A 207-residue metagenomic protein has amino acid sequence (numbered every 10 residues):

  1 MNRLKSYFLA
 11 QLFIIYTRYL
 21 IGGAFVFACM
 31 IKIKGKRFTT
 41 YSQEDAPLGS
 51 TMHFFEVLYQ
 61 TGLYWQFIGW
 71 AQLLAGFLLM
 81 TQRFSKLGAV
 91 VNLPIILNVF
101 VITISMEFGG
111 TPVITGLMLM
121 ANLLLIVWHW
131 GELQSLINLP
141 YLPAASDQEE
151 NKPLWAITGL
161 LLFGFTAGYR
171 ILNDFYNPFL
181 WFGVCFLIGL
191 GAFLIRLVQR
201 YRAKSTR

Functional and structural regions predicted by a protein language model:
M1-T39, S85-R207: Extended, low-polarity transmembrane helix blocks
L4, S42, T51, L74-A75 (+1 more regions): Generic preference for well-ordered secondary structure
A24, M30-I68: Solvent-exposed, well-ordered loop and adjacent helix/strand elements within mature globular domains that form
A46-V57, L73-R83, P143-D147: Short juxtamembrane and helix-loop transition motifs at transmembrane-helix boundaries in membrane proteins
Y64-M80, P94: Hydrophobic alpha-helical transmembrane segments
